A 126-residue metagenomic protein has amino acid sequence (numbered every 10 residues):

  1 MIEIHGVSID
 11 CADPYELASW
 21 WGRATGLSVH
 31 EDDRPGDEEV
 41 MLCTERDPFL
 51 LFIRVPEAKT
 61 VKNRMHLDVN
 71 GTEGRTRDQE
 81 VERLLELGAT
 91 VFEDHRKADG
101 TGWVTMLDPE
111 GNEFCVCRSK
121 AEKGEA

Functional and structural regions predicted by a protein language model:
I2-I9, H30-E31, V40-C43, D47-I53 (+1 more regions): Vicinal oxygen chelate
I4-G6, K62-H66: Short, solvent-exposed beta-strand edge segments and adjacent coil->beta transition regions
S8-D10, D68-T72: Short hydrophobic/aromatic beta-strand micro-patches that form the beta-sheet surface supporting nucleotide- or nucleic
P14-S28, L84-E86: Amphipathic alpha-helical segments
Y15-A18, G74-E80: Short, conserved charged micro-motifs
G36: Nucleotide-cofactor and metal-assisted catalytic machinery
E45-D47, T60-R64: Short connector loops at helix/strand junctions that flank enzyme active sites, especially segments positioning acidic
R54-A58: Conserved donor-binding loop and adjoining core beta-sheet/short helix segment in diverse acyl/aminoacyl transferases
